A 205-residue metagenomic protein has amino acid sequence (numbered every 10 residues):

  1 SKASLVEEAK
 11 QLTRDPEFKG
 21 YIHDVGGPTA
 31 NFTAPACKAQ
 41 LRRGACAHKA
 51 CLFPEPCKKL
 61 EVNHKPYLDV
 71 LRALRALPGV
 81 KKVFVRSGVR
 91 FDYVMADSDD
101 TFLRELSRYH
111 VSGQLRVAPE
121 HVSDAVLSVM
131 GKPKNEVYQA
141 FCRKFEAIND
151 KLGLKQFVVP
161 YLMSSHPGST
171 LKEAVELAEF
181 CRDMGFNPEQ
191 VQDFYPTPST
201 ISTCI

Functional and structural regions predicted by a protein language model:
E7-V159, M163-P167: Conserved SAM/AdoMet-binding glycine-rich loop
T101-F102, H166-D183: Catalytic cores of alpha/beta
E120, F186, T200: Conserved phosphate/anionic-ligand binding catalytic regions in large, soluble enzymes, centered on
N187-P198: Glycine-rich phosphate-binding active-site loops on the catalytic face of alpha/beta enzymes
P198-I205: Radical SAM enzyme core and accessory elements
